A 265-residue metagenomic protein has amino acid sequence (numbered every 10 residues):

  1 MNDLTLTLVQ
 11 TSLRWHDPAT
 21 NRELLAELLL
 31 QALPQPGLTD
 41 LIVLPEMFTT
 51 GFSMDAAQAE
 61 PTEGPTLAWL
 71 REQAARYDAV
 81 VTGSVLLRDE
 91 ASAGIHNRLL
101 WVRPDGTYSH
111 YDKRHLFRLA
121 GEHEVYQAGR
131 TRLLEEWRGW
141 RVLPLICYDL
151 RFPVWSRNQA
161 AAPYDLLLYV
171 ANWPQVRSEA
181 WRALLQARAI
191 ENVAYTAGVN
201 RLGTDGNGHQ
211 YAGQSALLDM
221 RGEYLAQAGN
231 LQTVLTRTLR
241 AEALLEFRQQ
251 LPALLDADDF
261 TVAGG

Functional and structural regions predicted by a protein language model:
D3-D17, R98, R141-D149, L168: Active-site-proximal beta-strand elements of phosphoester/diester hydrolases
T5, G37-L38, R141, P163: Short loop/turn motifs at secondary-structure junctions
V9, Y111, E135, V199 (+2 more regions): Hydrophobic residues at beta-strand termini and immediately following loops that shape nucleotide-binding pockets
P18-A19, A26-P104, S109, P174-A187 (+1 more regions): Cys-nucleophile CN-hydrolase/nitrilase-fold catalytic domain and related Cys-dependent amidase chemistry that acts on
P65-T82, R151-L235: CN hydrolase (nitrilase-like) catalytic-core segments centered on the catalytic cysteine and neighboring Lys/Glu
G83-V85, R98-W101, L133, S215-L217 (+1 more regions): Short beta-strand scaffold segments in enzyme catalytic cores
E90-A162, V176-A183, E246-A253: Active-site catalytic loop in hydrolytic enzyme cores
L245-G265: A short C-terminal boundary segment appended to hydrolase-like catalytic domains
